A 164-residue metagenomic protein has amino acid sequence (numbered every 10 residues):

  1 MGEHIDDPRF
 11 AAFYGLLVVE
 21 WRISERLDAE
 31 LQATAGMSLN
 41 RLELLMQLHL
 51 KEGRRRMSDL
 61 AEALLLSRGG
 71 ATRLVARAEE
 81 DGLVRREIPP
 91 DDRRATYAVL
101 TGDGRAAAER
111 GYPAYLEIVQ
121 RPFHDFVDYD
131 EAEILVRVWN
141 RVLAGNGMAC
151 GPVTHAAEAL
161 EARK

Functional and structural regions predicted by a protein language model:
M1-A35, E133, K164: N-terminal leader segment of winged-helix/HTH proteins
M1-H4, Y129-K164: C-terminal regulatory/oligomerization modules of transcriptional regulators
W21, E25-S67, C150, T154-A156: N-terminal helix-turn-helix DNA-binding core of bacterial DNA-binding proteins
T34, A63, E80-L83, D125 (+1 more regions): Residue cluster at the C-terminal edge of the helix-turn-helix DNA-binding motif
M57, V75-A76: Short, hydrophobic-biased segments on the C-terminal half of alpha helices that form "recognition helices"
A76-I134: Charged, amphipathic alpha-helical coiled-coil/dimerization segments
